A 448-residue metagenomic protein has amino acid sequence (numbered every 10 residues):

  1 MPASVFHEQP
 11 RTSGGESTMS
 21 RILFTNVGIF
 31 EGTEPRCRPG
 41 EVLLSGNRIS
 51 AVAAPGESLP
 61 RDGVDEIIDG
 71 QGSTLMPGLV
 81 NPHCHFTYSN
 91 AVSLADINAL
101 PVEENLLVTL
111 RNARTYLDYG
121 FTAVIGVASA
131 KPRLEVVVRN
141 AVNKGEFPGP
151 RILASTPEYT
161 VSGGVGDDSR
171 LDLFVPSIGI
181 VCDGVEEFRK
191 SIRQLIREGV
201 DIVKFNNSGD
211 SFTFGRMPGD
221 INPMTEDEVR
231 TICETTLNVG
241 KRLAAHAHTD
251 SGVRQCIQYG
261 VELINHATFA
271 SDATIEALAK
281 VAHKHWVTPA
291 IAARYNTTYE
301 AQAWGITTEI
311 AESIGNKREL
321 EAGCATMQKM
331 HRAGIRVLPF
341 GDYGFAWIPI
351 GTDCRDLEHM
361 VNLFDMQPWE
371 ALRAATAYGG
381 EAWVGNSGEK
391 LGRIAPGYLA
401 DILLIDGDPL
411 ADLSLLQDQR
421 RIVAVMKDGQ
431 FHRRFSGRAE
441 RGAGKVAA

Functional and structural regions predicted by a protein language model:
F6, R11-G15, S20-I22, I29 (+3 more regions): Histidine-rich, glycine-flanked metal-binding segment
V27, A375-A377, I394-A443: C-terminal cap of metal-dependent C-N hydrolases
S73-N140, K144, Y259: Metal-associated gating/positioning segment near the N- to mid-region
T87-D96, S129-A130, E146-S177: Metal-cofactor-binding active-site regions of metalloenzymes
L94-L107, S169-K190, R242-A244: Active-site mouth loops of central-metabolism enzymes
T109-E135, P148-E158, V200-T213, K241-R242 (+3 more regions): Divalent metal-dependent hydrolysis catalytic cores, especially in the metallo-beta-lactamase
N207-E321, L338, G344-F345, F364-M366 (+2 more regions): Active-site core of metal-dependent hydrolases
N238, E321-D408: His/Asp/Glu-enriched, well-ordered alpha-helical/loop segment that forms or immediately abuts the divalent-metal
